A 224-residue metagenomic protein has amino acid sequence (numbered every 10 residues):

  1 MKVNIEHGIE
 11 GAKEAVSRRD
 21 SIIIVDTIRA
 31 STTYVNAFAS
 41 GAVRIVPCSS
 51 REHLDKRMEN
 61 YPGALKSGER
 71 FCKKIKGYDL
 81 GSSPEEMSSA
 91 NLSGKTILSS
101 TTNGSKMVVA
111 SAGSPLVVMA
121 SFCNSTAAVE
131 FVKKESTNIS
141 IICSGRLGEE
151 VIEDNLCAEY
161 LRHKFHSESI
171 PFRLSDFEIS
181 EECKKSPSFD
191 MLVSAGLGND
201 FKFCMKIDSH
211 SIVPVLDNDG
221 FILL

Functional and structural regions predicted by a protein language model:
M1-A12: N-terminal entry segment of metal-dependent catalytic domains or homologous docking segments
K2-N4, D20-I23, V43-I45, G63-K66 (+5 more regions): Structural motif
E10-A15, I22-N36: Short acidic, Gly/Ser-rich segments with clustered Asp/Glu that frequently serve as metal-coordination loops in enzyme
A30-Y34, K106-M107, A128: Short glycine/serine/threonine-rich phosphate/pyrophosphate-binding segments that cradle anionic phosphate groups
S31, V43-F71: A short aromatic-anchored loop/beta-hairpin motif
Y61, D79-L116, E130, E135 (+1 more regions): Long, charged alpha-helical interface segments
T101-T102, S121, C143-G145: Short, structured patches in soluble enzyme cores that scaffold and shape functional sites
S144-D154: Phosphate/ribose-phosphate-bearing ligand recognition and processing surfaces, centered on ADP-ribose/NAD(+/P+) systems
